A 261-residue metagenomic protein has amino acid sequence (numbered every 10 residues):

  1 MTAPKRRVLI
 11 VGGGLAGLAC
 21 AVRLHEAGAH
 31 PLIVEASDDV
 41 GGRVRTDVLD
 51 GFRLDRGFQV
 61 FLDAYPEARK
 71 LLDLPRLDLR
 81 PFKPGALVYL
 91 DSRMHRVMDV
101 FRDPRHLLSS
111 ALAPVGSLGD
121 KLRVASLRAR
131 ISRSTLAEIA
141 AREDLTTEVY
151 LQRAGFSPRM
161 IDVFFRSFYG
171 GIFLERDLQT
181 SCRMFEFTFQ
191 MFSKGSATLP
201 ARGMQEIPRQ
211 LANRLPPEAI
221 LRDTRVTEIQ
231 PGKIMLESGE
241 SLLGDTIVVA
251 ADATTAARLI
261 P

Functional and structural regions predicted by a protein language model:
M1-K5: A short, basic/flexible loop-to-alpha-helix module at the beginning of a structural domain
R6, F58, G244-D245: Local beta-strand N-terminus motif with an aromatic residue
R6-I33: N-terminal Rossmann-like FAD-binding beta1-loop-alpha1 element of flavoenzymes
H25-L49: Glycine-rich FAD pyrophosphate-binding loop
G41, D223-P261: Central helical "cap/lid" subdomain
T46, G51-K83: Conserved FAD-binding subdomain of flavin-dependent enzymes
A68-R69, D73, D78-L178, F192-K194: Mobile amphipathic helical/loop "lid" adjacent to a hydrophobic cofactor/ligand pocket
F185-K233, L242: Helical element adjacent to the flavin cofactor pocket in flavoenzyme catalytic cores
